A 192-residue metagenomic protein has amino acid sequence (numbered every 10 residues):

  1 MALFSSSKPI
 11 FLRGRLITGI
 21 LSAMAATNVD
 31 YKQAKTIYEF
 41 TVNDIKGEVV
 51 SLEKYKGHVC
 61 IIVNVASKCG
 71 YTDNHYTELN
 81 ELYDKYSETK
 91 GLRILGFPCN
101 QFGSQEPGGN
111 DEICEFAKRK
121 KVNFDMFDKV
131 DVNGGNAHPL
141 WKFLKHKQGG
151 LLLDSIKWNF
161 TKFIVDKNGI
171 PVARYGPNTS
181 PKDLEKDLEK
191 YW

Functional and structural regions predicted by a protein language model:
M1-A25: N-terminal mitochondrial targeting presequence
L21-E53, N74-H75, P139: N-terminal "domain-start" segment that seeds a small globular fold
D44-I45, N64-K68: Amphipathic alpha-helical repeat scaffolds
H58-V59, S67, D73-F97, K118-K121: Conserved helix-turn-beta segment immediately C-terminal to the redox Cys motif in thioredoxin-like folds
E88-G108, N123-G134: Thiol-based oxidoreductase modules, predominantly thioredoxin-like and allied folds used for disulfide exchange
D111-N159: Short, internal strand/loop/helix patches that form the active-site neighborhood or redox-interaction surface
P139-K142, H146-W192: Thiol-/selenol-based redox modules, centered on thioredoxin-like and closely related oxidoreductase domains
